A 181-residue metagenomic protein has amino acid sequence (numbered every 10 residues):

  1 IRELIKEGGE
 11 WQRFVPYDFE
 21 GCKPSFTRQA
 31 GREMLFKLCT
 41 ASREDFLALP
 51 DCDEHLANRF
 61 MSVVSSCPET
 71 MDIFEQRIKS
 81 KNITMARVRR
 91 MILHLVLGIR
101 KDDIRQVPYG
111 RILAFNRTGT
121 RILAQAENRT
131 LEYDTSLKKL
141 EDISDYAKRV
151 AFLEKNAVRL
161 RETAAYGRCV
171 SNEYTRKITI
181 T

Functional and structural regions predicted by a protein language model:
R2-T181: Active-site cores that bind ATP or allylic diphosphates and position pyrophosphate for catalysis
